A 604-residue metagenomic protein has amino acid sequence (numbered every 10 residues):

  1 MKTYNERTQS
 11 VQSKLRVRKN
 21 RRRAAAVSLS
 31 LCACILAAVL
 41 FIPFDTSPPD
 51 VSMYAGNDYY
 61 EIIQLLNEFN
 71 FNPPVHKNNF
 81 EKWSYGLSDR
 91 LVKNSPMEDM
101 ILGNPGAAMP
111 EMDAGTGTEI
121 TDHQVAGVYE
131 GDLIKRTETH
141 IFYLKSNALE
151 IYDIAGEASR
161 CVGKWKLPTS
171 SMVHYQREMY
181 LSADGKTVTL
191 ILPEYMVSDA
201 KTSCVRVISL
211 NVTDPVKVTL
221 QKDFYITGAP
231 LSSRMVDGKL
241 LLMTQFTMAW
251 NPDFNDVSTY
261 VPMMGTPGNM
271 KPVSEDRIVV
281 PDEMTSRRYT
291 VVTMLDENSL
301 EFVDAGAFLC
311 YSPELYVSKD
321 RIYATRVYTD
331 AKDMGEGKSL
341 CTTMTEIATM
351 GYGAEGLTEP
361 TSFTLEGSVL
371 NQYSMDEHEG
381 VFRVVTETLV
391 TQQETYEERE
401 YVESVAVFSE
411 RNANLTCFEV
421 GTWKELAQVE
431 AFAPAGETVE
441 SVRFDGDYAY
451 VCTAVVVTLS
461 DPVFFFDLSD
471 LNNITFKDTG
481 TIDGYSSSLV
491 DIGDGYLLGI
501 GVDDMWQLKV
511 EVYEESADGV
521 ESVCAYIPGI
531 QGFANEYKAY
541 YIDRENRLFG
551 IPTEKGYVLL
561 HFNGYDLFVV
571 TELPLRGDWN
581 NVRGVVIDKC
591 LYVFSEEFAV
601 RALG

Functional and structural regions predicted by a protein language model:
M1, E6, A33, A114-T116 (+1 more regions): A detector of low-complexity, intrinsically disordered, Ser/Thr/Gly/Pro/Ala-rich segments
M1-R21: Disordered, charged N-terminal biogenesis/targeting segments of membrane/secreted proteins
R7, V11, A26-T46: Single-pass transmembrane signal-anchor helices and their membrane-water interface zones
K14, R21-S30, F308: Enrichment for repetitive, rod-forming helical segments
R23-A25, C32, L36-A37, G106-A107 (+2 more regions): Residue-level detector of intrinsically disordered, flexible termini and proteolytic processing junctions
P43-G604: Beta-sheet-rich non-transmembrane sensory/scaffold domains
